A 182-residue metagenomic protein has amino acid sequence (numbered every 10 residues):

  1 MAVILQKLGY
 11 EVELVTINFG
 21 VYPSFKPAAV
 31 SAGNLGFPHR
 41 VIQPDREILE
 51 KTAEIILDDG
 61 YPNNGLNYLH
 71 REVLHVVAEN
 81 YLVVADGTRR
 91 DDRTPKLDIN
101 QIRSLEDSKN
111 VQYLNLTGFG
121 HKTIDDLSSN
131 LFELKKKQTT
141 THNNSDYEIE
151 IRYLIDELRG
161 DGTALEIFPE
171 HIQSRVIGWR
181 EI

Functional and structural regions predicted by a protein language model:
V3-I182: Nucleotide-activated chemistry modules centered on ATP-dependent adenylation/adenylyltransferase
